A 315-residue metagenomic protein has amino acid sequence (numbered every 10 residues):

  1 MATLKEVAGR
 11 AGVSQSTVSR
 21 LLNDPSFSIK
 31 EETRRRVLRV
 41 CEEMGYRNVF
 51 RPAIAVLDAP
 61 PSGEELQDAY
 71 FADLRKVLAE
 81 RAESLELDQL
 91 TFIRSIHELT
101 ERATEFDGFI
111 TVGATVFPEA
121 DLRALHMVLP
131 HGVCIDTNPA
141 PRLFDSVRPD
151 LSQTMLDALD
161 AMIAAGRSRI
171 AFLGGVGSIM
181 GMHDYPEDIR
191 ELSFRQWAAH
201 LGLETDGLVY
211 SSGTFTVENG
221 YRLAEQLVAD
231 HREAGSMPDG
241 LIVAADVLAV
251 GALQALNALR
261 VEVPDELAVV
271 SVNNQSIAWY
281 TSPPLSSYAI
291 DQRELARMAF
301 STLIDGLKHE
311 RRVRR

Functional and structural regions predicted by a protein language model:
M1-P52: N-terminal helix-turn-helix DNA-binding module of bacterial transcription factors
M44, M162-G166, L227-M237: Glycine-rich phosphate-binding loop signature in dinucleotide/nucleotide-binding domains
A53-D160, A164, E233: Alpha-helical recognition/docking segments in bacterial nutrient-uptake and carbohydrate-utilization systems
A55-V56, E105-G113, A171-G174, Y210 (+2 more regions): Periplasmic-binding protein-like
P60-A69, T91-H97, V147-D157, L173-A199 (+4 more regions): Hinge/beta->alpha junction and helix N-cap segments in small-molecule ligand-binding domains
A229-R315: Flexible loop/turn connectors
